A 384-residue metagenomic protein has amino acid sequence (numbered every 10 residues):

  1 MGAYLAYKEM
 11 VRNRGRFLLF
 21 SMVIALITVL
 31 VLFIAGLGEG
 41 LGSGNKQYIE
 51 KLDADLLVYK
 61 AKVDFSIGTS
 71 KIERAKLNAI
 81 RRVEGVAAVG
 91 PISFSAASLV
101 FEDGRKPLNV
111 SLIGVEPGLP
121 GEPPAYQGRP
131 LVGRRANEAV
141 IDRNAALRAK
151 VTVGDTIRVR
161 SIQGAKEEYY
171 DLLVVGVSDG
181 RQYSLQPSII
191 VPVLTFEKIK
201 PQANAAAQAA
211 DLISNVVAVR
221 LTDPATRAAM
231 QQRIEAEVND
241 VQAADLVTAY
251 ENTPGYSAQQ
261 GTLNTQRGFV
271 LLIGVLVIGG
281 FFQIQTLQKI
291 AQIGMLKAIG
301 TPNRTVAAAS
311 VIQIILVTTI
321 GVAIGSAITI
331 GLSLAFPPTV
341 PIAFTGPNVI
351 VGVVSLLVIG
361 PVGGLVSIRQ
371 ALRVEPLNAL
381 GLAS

Functional and structural regions predicted by a protein language model:
M1-L30, G42, Q47, T253 (+3 more regions): N-terminal Sec/SRP start-transfer signal
M10, M295-R304, V374, A383: Short helix-to-coil transition segments within interhelical loops that connect adjacent transmembrane helices
S21, A25-N109, P130, R135 (+1 more regions): Hydrophobic, regular-secondary-structure patches
N45, T226-L276, Q285-I290, M295-L296 (+3 more regions): Peri-transmembrane interface segments
V110-A149: Short beta-strand boundary microenvironments
E122-A125, A149-L246: Basic-flanked hydrophobic alpha-helices used for secretion and membrane insertion
V270, F282, Q292-F336, V351-S355 (+1 more regions): Transmembrane alpha-helical interface segments in multi-pass membrane proteins
N348-S384: C-terminal membrane-exit region of the final transmembrane helix in multipass inner-membrane proteins
